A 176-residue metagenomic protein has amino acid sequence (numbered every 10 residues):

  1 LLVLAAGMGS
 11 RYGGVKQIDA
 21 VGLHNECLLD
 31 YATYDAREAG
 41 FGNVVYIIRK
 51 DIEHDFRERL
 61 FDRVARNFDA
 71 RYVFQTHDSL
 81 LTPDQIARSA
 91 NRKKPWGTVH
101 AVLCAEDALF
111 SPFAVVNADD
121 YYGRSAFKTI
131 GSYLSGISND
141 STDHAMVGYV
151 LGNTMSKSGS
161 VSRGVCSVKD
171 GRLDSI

Functional and structural regions predicted by a protein language model:
L1-A70, S111: N-terminal glycine-rich phosphate-binding loop and ensuing alpha1 helix
L4-A5, R71-V73, V115-N117, M146-V150: Short beta-strand segments
G9, Y121-G123: A short, conserved beta-strand element in the Rossmann-like catalytic core that flanks the donor/metal-binding loop
K16-G22, A87-R92, V161-S162: Short glycine-enriched, charge-decorated loop/helix-capping segments at active-site entrances that position
L29, A105, D119, V150: Residue-level signal for inorganic ion chemistry
A65-P112: Short phosphate-binding loop-to-helix
S111-Y121: Short beta-strand-to-loop acidic/aromatic patch adjacent to the donor-nucleotide binding site
R124-I176: Conserved core of the sugar-phosphate nucleotidyltransferase
